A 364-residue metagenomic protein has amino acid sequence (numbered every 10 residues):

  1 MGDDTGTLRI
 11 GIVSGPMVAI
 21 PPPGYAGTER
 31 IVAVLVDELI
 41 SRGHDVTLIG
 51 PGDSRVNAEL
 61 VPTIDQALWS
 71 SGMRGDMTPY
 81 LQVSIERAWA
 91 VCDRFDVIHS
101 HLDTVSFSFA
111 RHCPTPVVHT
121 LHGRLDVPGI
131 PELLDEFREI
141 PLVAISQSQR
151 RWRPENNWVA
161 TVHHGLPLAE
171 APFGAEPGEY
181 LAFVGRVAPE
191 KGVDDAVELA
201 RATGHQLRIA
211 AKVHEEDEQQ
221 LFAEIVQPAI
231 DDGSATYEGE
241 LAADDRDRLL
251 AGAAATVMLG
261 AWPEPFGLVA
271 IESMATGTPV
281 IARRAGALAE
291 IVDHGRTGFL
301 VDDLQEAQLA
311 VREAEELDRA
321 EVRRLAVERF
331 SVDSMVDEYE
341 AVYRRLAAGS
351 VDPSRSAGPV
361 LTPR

Functional and structural regions predicted by a protein language model:
M1-R364: Catalytic cores of nucleotide-sugar-dependent glycosyltransferases that transfer UDP/GDP/TDP-activated
